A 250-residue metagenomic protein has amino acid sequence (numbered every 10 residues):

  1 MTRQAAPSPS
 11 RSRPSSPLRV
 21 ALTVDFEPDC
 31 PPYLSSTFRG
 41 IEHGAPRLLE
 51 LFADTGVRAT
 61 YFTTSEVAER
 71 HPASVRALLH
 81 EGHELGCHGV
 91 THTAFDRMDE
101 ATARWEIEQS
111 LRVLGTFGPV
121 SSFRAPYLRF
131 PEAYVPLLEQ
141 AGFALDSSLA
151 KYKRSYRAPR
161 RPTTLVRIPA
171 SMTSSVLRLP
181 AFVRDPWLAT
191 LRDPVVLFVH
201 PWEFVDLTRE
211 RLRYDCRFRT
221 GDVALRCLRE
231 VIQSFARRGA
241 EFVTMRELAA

Functional and structural regions predicted by a protein language model:
M1-S122, Y127-R167, V183-A250: Catalytic alpha-helical scaffold of carbohydrate-active enzymes acting on polysaccharides/glycoconjugates
S174: Active-site/ligand-binding surface loops and adjacent short beta/alpha elements that line catalytic pockets across
